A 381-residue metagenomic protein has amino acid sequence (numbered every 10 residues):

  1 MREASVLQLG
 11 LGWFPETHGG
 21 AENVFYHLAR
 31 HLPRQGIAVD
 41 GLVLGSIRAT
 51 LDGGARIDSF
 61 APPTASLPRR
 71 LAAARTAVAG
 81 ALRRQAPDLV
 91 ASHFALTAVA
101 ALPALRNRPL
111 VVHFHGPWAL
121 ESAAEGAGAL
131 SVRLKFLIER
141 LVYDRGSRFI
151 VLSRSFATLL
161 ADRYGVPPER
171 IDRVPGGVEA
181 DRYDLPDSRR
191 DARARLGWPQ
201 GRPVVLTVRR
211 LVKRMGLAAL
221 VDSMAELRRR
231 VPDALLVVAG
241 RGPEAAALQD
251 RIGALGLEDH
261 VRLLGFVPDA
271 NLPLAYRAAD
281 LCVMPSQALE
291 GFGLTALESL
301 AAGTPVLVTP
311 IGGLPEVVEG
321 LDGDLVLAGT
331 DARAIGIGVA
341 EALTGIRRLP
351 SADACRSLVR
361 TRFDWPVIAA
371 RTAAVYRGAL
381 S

Functional and structural regions predicted by a protein language model:
L7, P199-M215, V221-M224: Conserved donor-binding/catalytic core segment of Leloir-type glycosyltransferases
S92-T97, F114-H115: Short His-centered aromatic/hydrophobic patch
L130-F149: Membrane-proximal helix-turn-helix segments that form the acceptor-binding/catalytic region of lipid-linked
S155, G177: Carbohydrate-associated surface elements
D184-W198, A352: A short helix/loop element that forms part of the nucleotide-sugar donor recognition site in Leloir-type
F266-V267, L274-A279: Short alpha-helical donor nucleotide-sugar binding micro-motif in glycosyltransferases
P305-V308: Short hydrophobic beta-strand element within catalytic cores of glycosyltransferases and related nucleotide-activated
G320-R333, E341-R347: Conserved acidic donor-binding segment of nucleotide-sugar-dependent glycosyltransferases
